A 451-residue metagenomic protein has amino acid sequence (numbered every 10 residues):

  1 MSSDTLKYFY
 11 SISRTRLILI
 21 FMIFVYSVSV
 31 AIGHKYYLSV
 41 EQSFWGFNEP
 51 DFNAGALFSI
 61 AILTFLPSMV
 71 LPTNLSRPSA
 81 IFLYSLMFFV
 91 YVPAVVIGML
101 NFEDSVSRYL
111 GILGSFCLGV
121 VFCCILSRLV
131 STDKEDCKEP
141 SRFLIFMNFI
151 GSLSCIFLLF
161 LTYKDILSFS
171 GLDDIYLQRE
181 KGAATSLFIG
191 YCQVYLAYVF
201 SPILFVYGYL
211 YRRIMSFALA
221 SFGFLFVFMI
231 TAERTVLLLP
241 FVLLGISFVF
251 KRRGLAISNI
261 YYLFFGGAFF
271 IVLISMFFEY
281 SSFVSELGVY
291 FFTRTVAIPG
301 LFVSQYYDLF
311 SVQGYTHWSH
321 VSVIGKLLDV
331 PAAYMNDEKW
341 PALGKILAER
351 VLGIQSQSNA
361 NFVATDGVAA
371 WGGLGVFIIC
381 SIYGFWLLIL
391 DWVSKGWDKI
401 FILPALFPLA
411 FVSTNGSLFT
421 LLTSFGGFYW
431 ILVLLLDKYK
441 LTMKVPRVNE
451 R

Functional and structural regions predicted by a protein language model:
M1-F200, L204-F205, I214, G254-I257 (+3 more regions): Membrane-anchoring hydrophobic segments
S2-T5, G114-V120, L210-Y290, W386: Hydrophobic alpha-helical segments of polytopic membrane proteins
Y8-Y10, G33-N48, D174-L187, Y191 (+1 more regions): Small-residue-enriched transmembrane helix-hairpin modules in multi-pass membrane proteins
F82-S85, P93-M99, Y211-A232, L327-W340: Cytoplasmic juxtamembrane regions at transmembrane-helix boundaries
I97-G111, F222-F248, G373, T414-S424: Helix-loop-helix junctions and helix-breaking kinks within/between transmembrane helices of multi-pass membrane
F149, F217-S221, Q357-N359, I402: Short hydrophobic/aromatic segments of transmembrane alpha-helices and their interfaces
P202, R234-T235, N361-A364: Conserved glycosyltransferase catalytic-site signature
Y209, V249-F250, V368-A369, V393-S394: Hydrophobic residues in alpha-helical segments
